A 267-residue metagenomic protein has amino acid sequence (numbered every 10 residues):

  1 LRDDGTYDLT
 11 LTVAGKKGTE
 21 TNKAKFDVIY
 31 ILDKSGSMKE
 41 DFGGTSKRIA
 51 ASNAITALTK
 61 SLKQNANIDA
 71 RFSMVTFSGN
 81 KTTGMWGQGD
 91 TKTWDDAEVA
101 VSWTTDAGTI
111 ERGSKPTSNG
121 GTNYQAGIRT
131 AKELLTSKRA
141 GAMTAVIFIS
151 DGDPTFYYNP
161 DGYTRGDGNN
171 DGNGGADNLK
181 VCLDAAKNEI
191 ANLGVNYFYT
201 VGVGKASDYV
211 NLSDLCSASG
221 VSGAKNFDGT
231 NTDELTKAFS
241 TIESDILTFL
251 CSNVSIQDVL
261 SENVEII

Functional and structural regions predicted by a protein language model:
L1-G5: Short, solvent-exposed loop/linker segments at the N-terminal edge of repeated beta-sheet extracellular domains
L9-V13, I256: OB-fold and OB-like beta-barrel modules that bind single-stranded nucleic acids
A14-G18, T136: Short beta-turn/strand-loop junction motif enriched in small, turn-promoting residues
K17-V99, M143-S150, N196-K205: Von Willebrand factor
T19-T21, K225-I267: C-terminal "exit" segments of structured domains
I31, S37, D41, A54-N65 (+9 more regions): Structured segments of extracytoplasmic/periplasmic soluble domains in secreted or envelope-associated proteins
M38-K39, I68, S78-T130, T136 (+3 more regions): Short, charged loop segments at secondary-structure junctions
A50, T117-S118, A126-E133, M143-A145 (+2 more regions): VWA/integrin I-like adhesion module and closely mimicked acidic/polar interface patches used
